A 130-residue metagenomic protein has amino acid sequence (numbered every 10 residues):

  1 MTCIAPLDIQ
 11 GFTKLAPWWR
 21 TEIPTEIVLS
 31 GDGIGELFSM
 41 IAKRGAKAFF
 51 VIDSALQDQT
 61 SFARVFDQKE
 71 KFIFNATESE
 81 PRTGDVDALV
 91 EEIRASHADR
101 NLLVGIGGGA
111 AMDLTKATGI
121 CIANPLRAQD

Functional and structural regions predicted by a protein language model:
M1-L102: ATP/NTP phosphate-donor binding region
G84-D130: Glycine/threonine-rich beta-strand-loop-alpha-helix active-site module that forms ligand/phosphate-binding
